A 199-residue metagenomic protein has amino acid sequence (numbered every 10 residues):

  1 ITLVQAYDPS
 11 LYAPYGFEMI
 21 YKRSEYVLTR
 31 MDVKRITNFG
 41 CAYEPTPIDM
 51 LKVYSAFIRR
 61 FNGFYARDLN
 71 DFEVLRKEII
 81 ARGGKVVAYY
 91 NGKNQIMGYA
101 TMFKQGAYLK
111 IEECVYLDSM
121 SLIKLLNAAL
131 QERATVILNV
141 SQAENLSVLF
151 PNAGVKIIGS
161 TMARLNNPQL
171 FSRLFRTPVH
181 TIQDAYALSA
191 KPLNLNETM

Functional and structural regions predicted by a protein language model:
I1, G84, Q131-T135: Short, high-confidence coil segments that cap the C-terminus of an alpha-helix and link into the following beta-strand
I1-R23: Active-site-proximal cofactor/substrate-binding loop regions of enzyme domains
A6, K104, V140: Residues that line or immediately flank small-molecule/substrate-binding pockets and catalytic motifs
S10-Y12, I96, E144-L146: Flexible loop/turn segments at secondary-structure boundaries
G16-R35, E112-M199: Active-site/acyl-donor-binding loops of N-acyltransferases
E18-M120: Amide-forming acyltransferase catalytic core, primarily the GNAT-like/NAT-type and related acyltransferase folds
